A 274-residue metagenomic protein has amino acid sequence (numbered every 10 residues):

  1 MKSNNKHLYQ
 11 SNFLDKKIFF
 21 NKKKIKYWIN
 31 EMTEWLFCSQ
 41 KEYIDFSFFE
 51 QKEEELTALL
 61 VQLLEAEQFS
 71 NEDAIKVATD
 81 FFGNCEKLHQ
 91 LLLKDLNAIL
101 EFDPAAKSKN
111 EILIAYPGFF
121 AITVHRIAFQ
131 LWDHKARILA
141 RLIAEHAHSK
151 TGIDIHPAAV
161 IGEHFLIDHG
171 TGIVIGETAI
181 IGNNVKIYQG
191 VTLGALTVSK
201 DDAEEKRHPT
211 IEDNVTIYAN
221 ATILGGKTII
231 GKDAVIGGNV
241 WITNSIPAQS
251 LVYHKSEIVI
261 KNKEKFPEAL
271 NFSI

Functional and structural regions predicted by a protein language model:
M1-E145, P267-I274: Terminal amphipathic alpha-helical/low-complexity segments used for targeting or macromolecular assembly
A147-I260, E264: Structural signal for interior beta-strand "rungs" in well-ordered beta-sheet cores of soluble enzyme domains
